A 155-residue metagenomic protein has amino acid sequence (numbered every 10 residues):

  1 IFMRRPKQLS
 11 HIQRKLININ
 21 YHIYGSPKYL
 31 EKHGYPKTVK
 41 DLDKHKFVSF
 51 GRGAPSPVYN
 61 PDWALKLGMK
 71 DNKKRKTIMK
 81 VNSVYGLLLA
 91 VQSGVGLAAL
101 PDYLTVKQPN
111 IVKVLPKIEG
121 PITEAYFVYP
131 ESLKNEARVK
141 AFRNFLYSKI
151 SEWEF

Functional and structural regions predicted by a protein language model:
I1-R4: Pocket-flanking alpha-helical
P6-I122, S151-F155: C-terminal regulatory
L88, Y129, R143: A cross-family signal for key residues in well-ordered alpha-helices that form functional helical elements
A125-N135: A bilobed periplasmic-binding-protein/Venus flytrap-type ligand-binding module shared by bacterial periplasmic
K134-S148: Short amphipathic alpha-helical coupling segments at ligand-binding clamshell hinges and other catalytic/signaling
